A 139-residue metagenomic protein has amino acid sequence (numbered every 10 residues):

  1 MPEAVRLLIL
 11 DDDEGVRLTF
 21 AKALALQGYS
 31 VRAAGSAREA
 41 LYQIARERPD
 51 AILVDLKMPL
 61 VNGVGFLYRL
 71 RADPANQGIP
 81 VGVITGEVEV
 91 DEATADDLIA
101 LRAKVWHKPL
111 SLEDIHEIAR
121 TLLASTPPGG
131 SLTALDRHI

Functional and structural regions predicted by a protein language model:
M1-R6, S111-I139: Non-catalytic signal-transmission and effector/linker regions of two-component phosphorelay proteins
L18-L26: Charged docking surfaces used in two-component/phosphorelay signaling
A33-Y42, G63: Helix N-cap/capping motif at the beta->alpha junctions
Y42, V64-Q77: Short amphipathic alpha-helix used as the core "switch/output" element in two-component signaling
D55: Active-site residues of response regulator receiver
M58: Receiver (REC) domain active-site loop signature in two-component systems and cognate sites in sensor histidine kinases
G65, E87-H107, L112-I118: Alpha4 helix (beta4-alpha4-beta5 surface) of REC/receiver domains from two-component response regulators
G82-G86: Hydrophobic/aromatic residues positioned on beta-strands within the core alpha/beta folds
